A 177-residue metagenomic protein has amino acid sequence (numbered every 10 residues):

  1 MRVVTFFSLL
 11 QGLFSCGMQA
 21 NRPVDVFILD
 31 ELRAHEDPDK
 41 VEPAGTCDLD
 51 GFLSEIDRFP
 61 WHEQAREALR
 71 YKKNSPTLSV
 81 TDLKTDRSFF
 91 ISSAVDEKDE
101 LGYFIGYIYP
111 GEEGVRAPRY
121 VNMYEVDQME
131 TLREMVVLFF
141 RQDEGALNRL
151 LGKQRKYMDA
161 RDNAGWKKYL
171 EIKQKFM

Functional and structural regions predicted by a protein language model:
M1-F7: Sec-dependent signal peptide recognition, specifically the positively charged N-region followed immediately by
F6, L49, L132-R133: Short amphipathic alpha-helical segments that mediate assembly, nucleic-acid/protein binding, or membrane association
F14-S15: C-terminal motif of bacterial Sec signal peptides marking the signal peptidase cleavage site
Q19-K84: Negatively charged, low-complexity tracts enriched in Asp/Glu with abundant Ser/Thr
V24-V41, T85-D127, E134: Intrinsically disordered, low-complexity regulatory segments enriched in Ser/Thr/Pro and charged residues
G114-N122, V126-I172: Mixed-charge, Lys/Arg-enriched low-complexity segments
F176-M177: Short, solvent-exposed mixed-charge patches
